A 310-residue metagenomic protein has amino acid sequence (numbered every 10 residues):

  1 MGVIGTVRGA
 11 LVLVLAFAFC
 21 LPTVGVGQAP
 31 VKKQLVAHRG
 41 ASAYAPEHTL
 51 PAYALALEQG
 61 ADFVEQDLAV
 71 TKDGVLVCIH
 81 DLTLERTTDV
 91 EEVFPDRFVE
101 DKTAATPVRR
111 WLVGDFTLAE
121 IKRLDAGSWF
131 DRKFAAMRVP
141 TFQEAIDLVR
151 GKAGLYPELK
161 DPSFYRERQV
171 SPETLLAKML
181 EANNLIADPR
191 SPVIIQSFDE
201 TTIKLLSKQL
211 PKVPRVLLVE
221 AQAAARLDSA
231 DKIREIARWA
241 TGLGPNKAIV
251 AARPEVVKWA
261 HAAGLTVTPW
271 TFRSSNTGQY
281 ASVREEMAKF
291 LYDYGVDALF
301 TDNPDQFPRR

Functional and structural regions predicted by a protein language model:
M1-V12: Bacterial N-terminal signal peptides that target proteins for export
G2, A18-C20, K33: Exposed boundary/loop context
A10-P22: Bacterial N-terminal signal peptides
T23-R310: Phosphate-group recognition and catalysis centered on beta-loop-alpha active-site segments
